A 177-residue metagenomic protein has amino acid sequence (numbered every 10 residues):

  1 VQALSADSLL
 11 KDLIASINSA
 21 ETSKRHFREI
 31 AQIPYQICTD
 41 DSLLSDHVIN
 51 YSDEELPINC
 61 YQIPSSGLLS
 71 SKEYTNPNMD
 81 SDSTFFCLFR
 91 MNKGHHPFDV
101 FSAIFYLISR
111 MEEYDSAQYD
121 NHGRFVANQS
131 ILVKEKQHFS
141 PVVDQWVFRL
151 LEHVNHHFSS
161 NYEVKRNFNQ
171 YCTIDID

Functional and structural regions predicted by a protein language model:
V1-D177: Terminal accessory/targeting
